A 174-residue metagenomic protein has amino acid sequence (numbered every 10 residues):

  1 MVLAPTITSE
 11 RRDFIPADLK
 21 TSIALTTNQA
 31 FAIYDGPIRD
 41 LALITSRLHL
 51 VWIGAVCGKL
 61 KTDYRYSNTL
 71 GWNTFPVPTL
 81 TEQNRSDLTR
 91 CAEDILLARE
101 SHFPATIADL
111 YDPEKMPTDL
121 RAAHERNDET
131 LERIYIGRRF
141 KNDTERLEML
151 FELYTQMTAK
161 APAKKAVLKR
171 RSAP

Functional and structural regions predicted by a protein language model:
M1-R90, D94, S101, K169-P174: Polybasic, glycine- and aromatic-enriched phosphate-binding surface used to engage nucleic acids
T74-P174: Non-catalytic DNA-recognition/assembly elements of restriction-modification systems
